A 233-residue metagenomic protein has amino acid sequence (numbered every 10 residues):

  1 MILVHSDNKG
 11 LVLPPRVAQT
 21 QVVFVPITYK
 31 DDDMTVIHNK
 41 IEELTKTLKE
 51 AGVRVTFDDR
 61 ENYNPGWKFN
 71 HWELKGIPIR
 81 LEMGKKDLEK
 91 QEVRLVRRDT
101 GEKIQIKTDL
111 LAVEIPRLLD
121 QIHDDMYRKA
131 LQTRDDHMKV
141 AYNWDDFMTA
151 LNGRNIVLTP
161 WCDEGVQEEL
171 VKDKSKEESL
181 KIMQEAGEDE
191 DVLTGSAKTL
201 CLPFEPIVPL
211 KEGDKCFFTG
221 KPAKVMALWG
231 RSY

Functional and structural regions predicted by a protein language model:
M1-Y233: NTP/phosphate- and nucleic-acid-binding module
